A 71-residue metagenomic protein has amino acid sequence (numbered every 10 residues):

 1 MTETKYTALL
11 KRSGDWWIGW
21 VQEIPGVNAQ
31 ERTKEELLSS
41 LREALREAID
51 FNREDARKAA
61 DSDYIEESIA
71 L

Functional and structural regions predicted by a protein language model:
M1-L9, E35-L71: Short, charged, surface-exposed hinge/linker loops at domain edges that act as mobile lids or interdomain connectors
Y6, W17, V27-A29: Structural detector for hydrophobic anchor residues on beta-strands
L10-Q22: Short aromatic-glycine-(Arg/Gly/Cys) micro-motifs in beta-strand/loop hairpins
W20, Q30, A48: Residues that scaffold the ATP/ADP-binding catalytic core of kinase and kinase-like folds
P25-E35: A short, exposed loop/beta-hairpin motif centered on an aromatic-Gly-Thr core
